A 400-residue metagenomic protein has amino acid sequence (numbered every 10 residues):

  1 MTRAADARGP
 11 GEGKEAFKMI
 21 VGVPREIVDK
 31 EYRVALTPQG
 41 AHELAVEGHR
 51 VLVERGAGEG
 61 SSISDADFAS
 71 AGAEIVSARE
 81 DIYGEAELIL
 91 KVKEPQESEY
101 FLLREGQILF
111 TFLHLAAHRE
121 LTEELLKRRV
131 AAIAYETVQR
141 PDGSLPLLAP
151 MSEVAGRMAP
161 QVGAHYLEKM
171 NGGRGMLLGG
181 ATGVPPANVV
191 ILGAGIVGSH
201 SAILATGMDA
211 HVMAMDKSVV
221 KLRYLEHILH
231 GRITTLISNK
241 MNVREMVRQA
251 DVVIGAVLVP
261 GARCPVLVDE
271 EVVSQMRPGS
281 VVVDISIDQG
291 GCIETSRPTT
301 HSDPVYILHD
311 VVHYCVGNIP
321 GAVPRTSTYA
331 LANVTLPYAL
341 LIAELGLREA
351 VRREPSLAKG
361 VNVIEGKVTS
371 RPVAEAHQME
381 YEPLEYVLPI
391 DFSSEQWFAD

Functional and structural regions predicted by a protein language model:
G13, F17-I20, E26, P95-N188 (+1 more regions): Glycine/serine-rich phosphate-binding loop and adjoining beta1-alpha1 elements at the start of nucleotide-handling
G13-E124, R128: An N-terminal-biased, well-structured beta-alpha scaffold segment characteristic of Rossmann-like dinucleotide-binding
P24-I63, M170-L258: Glycine-rich phosphate/diphosphate-binding loop of Rossmann-like nucleotide-binding domains
E87, K93-E94, L113-H114, N239 (+3 more regions): Short glycine-/small-residue-rich Rossmann-like dinucleotide-binding loops
E136-V162, Y166-L177, P186, I287 (+1 more regions): Adenosine-phosphate binding glycine-rich loop
H227-H309: Rossmann-like adenosine-cofactor binding region
